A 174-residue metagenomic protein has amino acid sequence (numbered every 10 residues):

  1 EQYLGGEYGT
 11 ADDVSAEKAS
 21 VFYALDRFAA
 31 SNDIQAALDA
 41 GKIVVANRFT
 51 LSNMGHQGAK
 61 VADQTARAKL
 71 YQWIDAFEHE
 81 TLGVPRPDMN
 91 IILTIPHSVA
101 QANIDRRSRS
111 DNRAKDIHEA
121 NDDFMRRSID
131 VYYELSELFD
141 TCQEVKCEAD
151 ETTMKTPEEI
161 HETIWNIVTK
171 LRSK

Functional and structural regions predicted by a protein language model:
E1-A76, T81-L82: ATP-dependent small-molecule kinase phosphotransfer cores that center on conserved nucleotide phosphate-binding segments
V45, M89-I91, Q143-V145: Hydrophobic/aromatic beta-strand patches that form the interior of the parallel beta-sheet core in alpha/beta enzyme
R48, T94, C147: Short secondary-structure boundary segments
S52-D130: A glycine- and Lys/Arg-enriched "phosphate-lid" helix/loop adjacent to the NTP-binding pocket of small-molecule kinases
S98-K174: NTP-dependent small-molecule kinase module
